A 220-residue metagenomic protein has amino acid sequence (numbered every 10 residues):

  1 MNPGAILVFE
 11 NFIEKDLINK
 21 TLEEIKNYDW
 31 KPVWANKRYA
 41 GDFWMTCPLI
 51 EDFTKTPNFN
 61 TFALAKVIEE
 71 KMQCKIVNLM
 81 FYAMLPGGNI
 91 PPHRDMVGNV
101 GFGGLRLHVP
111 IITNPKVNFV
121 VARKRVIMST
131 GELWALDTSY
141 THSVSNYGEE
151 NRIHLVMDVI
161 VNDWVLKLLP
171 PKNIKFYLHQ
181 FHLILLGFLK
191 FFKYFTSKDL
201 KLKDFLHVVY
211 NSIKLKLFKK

Functional and structural regions predicted by a protein language model:
M1-Q73: Non-heme Fe(II)/2-oxoglutarate
F81-V100: Conserved short histidine dyad/triad with adjacent acidic residue
A83, V100-K116: Short, conserved beta-strand element in jelly-roll/cupin
P91-H93, V117-F119, L136-D137, T141-E149: Short beta-strand His + acidic residue motifs that chelate non-heme Fe in jelly-roll/DSBH and cupin folds
L105-P110, L133-A135, E149-K167: A short hydrophobic beta-strand segment most commonly corresponding to one strand of the jelly-roll/cupin
P110-S129: A short beta-strand-loop-beta hairpin characteristic of the jelly-roll/cupin
V126-S145, H154-V156: Phosphate-end processing signature that detects enzymes handling 5′-triphosphorylated RNA and polyphosphate
P171-K220: Membrane-proximal basic amphipathic "stem/tether" segments
